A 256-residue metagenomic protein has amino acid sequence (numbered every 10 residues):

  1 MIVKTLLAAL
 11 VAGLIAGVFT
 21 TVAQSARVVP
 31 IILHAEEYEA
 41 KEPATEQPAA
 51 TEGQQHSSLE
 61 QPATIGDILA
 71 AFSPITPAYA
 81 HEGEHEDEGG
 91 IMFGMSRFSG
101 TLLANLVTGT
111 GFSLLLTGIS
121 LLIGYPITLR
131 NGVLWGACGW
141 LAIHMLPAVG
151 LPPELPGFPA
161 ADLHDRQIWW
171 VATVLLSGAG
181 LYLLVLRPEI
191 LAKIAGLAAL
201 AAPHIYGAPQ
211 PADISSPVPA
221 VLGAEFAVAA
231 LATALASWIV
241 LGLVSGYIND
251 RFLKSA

Functional and structural regions predicted by a protein language model:
V3-A8, R166-V171, V185-A256: C-terminal transmembrane helix-loop-helix hairpin of multi-pass membrane proteins
L7-L33: N-terminal signal-anchor transmembrane alpha helix
A9, G13, G17-V18, F98 (+7 more regions): Alpha-helical transmembrane spans of integral membrane proteins, capturing the lipid-embedded, hydrophobic core of TM
G17, C138-V149, L197-Q210: Aromatic-anchored segments of alpha-helical transmembrane domains
P30-R97: Low-complexity, proline/glycine-enriched hydrophobic segments characteristic of transmembrane helices
I32-E37, E84-F98, L151-L163, I214-V228: Membrane-interface interhelical loops and short amphipathic "cap" helices that link adjacent transmembrane segments
E82, E86-M145, P152: Selected alpha-helical membrane-embedding segments in polytopic membrane proteins
P153-I190: A contiguous pocket-lining binding segment that forms or flanks enzyme active sites
